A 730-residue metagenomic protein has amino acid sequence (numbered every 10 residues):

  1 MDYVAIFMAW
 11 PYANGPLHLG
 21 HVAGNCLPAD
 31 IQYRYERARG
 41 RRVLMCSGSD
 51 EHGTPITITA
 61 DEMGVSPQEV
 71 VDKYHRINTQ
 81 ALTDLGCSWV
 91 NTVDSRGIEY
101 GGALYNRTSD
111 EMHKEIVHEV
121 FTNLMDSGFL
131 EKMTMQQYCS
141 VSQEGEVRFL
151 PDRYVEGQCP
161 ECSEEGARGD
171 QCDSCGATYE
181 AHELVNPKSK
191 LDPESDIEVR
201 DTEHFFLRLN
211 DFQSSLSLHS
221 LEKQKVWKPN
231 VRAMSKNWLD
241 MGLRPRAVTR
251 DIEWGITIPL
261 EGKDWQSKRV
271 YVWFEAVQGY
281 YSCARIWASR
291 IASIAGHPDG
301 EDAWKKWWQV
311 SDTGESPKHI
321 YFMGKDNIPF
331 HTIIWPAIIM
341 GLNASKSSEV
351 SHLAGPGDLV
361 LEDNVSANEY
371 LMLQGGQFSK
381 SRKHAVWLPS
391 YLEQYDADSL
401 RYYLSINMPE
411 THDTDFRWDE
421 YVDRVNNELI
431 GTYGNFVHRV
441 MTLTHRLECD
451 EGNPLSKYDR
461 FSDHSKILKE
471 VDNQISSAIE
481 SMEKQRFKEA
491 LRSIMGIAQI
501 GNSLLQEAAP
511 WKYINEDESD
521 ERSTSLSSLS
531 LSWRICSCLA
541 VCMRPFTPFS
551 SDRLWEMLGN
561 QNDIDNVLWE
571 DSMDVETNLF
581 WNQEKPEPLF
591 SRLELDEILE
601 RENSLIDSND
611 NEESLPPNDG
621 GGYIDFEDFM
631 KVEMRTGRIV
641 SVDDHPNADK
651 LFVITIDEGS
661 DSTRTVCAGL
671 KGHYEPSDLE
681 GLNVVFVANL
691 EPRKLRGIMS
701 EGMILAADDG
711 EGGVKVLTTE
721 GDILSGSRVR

Functional and structural regions predicted by a protein language model:
M1-H219: N-terminal, positively charged nucleic-acid-binding surface of large information/translation enzymes
M1-S47, E115, C162, Q171 (+3 more regions): Structured secondary-structure scaffolds
P11-A13, E165-A167, F212, E253 (+14 more regions): Short, glycine-/Ser/Thr-/acidic-enriched flexible segments
A247, Y370, G376, M408 (+12 more regions): Domain-wide signal for the mature, well-folded portions of proteins, strongly enriched in nucleus-encoded organellar
D363-A367, W555, V653: Beta-strand segments within the central parallel beta-sheet cores of soluble alpha/beta enzyme folds
N407, H412, D419-D463, I467-N582 (+2 more regions): Helix-rich, typically C-terminal accessory recognition domains appended to large enzymatic cores
L554-D628: Intrinsic disorder at enzyme termini
D610-R730: Phosphate-backbone binding interfaces of nucleic-acid-interacting proteins
